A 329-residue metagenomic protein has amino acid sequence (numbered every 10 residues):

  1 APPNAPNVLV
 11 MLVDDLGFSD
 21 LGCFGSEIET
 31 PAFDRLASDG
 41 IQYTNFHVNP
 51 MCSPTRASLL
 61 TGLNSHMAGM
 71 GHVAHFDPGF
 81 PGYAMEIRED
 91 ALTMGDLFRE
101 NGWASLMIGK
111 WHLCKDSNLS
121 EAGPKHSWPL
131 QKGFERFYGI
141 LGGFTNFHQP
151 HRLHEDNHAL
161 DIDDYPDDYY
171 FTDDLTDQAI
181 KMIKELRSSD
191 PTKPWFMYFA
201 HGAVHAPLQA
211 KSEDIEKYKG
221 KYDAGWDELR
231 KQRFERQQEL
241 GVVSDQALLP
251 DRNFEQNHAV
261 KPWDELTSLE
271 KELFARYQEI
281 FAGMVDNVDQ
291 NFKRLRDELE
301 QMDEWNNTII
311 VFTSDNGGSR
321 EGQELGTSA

Functional and structural regions predicted by a protein language model:
A1-A329: Formylglycine-dependent sulfatase
